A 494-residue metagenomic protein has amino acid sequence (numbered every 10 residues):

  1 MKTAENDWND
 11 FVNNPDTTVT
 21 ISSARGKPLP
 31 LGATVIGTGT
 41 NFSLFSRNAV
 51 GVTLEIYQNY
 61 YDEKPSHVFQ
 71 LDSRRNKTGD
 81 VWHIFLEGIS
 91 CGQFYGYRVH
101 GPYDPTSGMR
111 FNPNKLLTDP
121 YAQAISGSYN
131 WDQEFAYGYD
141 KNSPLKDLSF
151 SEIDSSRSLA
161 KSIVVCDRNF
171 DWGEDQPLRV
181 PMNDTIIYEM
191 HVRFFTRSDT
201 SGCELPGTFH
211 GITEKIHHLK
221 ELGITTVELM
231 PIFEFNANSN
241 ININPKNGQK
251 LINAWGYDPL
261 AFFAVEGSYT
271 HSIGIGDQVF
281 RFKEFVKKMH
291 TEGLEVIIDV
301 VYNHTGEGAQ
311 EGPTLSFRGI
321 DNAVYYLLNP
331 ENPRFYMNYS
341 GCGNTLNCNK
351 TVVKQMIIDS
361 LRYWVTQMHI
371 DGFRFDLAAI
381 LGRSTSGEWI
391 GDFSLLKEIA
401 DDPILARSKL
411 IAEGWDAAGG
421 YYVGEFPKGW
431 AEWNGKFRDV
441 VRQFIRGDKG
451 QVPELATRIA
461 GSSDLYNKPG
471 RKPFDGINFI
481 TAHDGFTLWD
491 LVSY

Functional and structural regions predicted by a protein language model:
K2-S272, F474-Y494: N-terminal structural segment of carbohydrate-active enzymes
N48, V300, H304, G414: Nucleotide-sugar donor-binding loop of glycosyltransferases
S155, R179, H191-I370, L377-D401 (+2 more regions): Substrate-binding/active-site clefts of carbohydrate-active enzymes
V164-E174, G211-E214, M356-S360, L455-P469: A Trp-anchored, charged/polar loop motif used as the substrate-binding/catalytic surface of acyl/ester-handling
I187, I297, R374, I411: Generic enzyme active-site microenvironment
H369, G382-S386, I390-Y494: Conserved alpha/beta catalytic core and glycan-binding cleft of carbohydrate-active enzymes
